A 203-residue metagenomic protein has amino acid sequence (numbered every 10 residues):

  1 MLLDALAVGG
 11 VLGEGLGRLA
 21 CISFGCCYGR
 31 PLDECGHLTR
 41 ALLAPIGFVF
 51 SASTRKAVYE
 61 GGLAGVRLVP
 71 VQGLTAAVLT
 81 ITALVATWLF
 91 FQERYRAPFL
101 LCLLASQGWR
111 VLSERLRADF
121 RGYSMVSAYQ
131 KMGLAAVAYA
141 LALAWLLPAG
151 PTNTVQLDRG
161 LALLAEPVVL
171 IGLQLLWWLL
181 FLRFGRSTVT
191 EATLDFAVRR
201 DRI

Functional and structural regions predicted by a protein language model:
M1-I203: A feature for loop-to-transmembrane-helix boundaries and adjacent hydrophobic helices in multi-pass integral membrane
